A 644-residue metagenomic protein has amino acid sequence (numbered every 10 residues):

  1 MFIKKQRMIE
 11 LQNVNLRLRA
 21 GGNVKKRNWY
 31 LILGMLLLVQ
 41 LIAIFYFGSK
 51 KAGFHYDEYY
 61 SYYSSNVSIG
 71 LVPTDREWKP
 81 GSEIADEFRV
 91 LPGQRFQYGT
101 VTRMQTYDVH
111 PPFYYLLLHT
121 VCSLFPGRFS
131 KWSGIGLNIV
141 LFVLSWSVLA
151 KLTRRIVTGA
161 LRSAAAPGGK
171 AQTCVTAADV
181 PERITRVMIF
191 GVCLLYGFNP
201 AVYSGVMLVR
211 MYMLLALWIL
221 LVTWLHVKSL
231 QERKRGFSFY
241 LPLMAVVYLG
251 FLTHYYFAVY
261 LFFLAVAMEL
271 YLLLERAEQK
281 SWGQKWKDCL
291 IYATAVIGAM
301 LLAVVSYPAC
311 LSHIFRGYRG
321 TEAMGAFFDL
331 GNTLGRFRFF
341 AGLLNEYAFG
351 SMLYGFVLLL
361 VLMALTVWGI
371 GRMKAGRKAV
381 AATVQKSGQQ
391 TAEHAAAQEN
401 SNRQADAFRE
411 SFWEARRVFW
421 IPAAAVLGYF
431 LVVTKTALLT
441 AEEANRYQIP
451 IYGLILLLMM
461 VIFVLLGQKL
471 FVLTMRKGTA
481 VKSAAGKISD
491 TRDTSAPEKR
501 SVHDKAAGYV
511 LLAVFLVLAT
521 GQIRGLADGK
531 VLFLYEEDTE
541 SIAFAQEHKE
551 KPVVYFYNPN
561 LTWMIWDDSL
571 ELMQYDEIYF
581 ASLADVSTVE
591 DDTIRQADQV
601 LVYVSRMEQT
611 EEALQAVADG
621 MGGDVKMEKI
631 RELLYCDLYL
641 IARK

Functional and structural regions predicted by a protein language model:
I32-L37, L243-V247, K280-A309, A415-A423: Hydrophobic alpha-helical membrane-interfacial segments at the cytosolic entry of transmembrane helices
L33-L38, R183, I297, K378-K386 (+5 more regions): Signature aromatic-anchored transmembrane alpha helix within multi-pass, membrane-resident enzymes that catalyze glycan
S133-A164, G168-Q172, L221: Transmembrane-helix motifs of polytopic, lipid-linked glycan transferases
V148-K151, F198, M213-R233, P242 (+1 more regions): Specific aromatic-rich, kink-prone transmembrane helix
V192-C193, S238-Y255, G298: Membrane-interface alpha helices of multi-pass inner-membrane proteins
L215, V259, T391-A392, A396 (+3 more regions): Hydrophobic/aromatic-rich transmembrane helices and adjacent perimembrane loops
F251, A258-V259, F263, D288-A341 (+2 more regions): Membrane-lumen/periplasm interface segments of specific transmembrane helices in polyprenyl phosphate-linked
V514-D624: Catalytic lumenal/periplasmic loop and adjoining terminal transmembrane helix of membrane glycan-assembly enzymes
